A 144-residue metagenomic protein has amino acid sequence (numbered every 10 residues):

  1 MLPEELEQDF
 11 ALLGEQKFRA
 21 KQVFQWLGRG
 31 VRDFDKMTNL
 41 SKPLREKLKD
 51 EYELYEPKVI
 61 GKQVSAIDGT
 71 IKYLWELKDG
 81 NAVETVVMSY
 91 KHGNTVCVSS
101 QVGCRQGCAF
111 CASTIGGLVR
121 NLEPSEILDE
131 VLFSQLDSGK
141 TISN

Functional and structural regions predicted by a protein language model:
M1-N94: Flexible, acidic/Gly-rich N-terminal and inter-domain linker regions that tether and position cofactor-handling modules
K21, S100-Q101: N-proximal short alpha-helices
E53, Q101-V102: Short, charged/polar low-complexity linear motifs in solvent-exposed/disordered segments
N81-S99, R105-N144: Conserved Radical SAM active-site core
